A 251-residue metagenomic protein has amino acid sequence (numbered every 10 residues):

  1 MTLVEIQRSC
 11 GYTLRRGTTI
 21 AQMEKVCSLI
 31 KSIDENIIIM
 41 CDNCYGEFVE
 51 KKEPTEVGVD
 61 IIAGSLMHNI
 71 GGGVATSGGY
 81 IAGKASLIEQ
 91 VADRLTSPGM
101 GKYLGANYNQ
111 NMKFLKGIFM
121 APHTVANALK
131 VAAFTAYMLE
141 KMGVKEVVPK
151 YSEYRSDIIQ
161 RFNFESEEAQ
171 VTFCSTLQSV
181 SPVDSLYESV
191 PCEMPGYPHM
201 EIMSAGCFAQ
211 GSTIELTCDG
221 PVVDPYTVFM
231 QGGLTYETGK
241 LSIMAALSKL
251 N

Functional and structural regions predicted by a protein language model:
M1-A126, K130, L139, V147 (+1 more regions): Conserved PLP-enzyme active-site core in the AAT-like
E140-N251: Conserved C-terminal alpha-helix-loop-beta "cap" of PLP-dependent enzymes that closes/shapes the active-site mouth
